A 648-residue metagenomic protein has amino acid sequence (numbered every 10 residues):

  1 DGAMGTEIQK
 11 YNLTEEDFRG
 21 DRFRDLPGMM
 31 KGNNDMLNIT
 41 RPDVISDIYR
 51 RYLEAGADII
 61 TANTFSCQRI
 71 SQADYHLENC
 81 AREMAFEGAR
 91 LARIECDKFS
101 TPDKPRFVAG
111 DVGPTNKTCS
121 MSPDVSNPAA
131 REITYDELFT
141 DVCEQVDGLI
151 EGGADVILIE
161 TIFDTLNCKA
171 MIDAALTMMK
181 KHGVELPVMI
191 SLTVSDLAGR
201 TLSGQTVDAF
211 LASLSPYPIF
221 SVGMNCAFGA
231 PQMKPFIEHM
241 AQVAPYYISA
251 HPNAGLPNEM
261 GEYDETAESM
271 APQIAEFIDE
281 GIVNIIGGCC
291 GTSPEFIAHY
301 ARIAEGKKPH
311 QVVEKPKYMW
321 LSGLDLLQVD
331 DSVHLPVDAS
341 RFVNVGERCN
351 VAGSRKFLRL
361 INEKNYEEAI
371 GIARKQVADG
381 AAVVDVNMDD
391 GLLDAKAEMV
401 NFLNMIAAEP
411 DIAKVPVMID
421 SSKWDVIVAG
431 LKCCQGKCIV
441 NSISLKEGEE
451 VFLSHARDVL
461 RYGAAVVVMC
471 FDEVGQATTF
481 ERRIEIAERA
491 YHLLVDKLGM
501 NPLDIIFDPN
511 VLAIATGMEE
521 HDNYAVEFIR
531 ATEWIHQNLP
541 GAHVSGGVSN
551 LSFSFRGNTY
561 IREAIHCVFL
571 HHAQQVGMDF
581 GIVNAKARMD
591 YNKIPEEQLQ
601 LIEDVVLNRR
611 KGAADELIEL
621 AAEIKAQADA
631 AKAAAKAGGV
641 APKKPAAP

Functional and structural regions predicted by a protein language model:
D1-P648: Domain-level signal for soluble alpha/beta catalytic cores
